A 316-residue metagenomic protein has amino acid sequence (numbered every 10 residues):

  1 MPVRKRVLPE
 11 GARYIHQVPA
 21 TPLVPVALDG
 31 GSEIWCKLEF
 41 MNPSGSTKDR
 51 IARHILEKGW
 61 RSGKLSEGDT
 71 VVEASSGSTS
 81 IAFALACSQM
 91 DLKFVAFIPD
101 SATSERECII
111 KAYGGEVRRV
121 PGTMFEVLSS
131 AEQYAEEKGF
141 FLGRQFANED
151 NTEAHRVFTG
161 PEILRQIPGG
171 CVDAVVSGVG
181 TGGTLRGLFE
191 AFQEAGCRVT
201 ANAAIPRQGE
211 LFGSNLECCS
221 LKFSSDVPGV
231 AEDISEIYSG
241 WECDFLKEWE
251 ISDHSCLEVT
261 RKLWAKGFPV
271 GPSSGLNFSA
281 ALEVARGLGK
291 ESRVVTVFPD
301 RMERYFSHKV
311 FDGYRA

Functional and structural regions predicted by a protein language model:
M1-A316: PLP-dependent amino-acid enzyme catalytic core
